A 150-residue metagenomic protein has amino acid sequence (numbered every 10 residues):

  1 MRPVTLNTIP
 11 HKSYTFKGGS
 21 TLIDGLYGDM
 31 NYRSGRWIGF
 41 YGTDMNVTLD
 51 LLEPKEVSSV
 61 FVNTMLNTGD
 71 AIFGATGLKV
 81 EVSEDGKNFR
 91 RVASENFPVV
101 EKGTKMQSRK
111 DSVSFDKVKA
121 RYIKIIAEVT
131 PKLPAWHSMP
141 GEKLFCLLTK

Functional and structural regions predicted by a protein language model:
M1-G28: Predominantly extracellular/luminal regions of secreted and cell-surface proteins, especially disulfide-bonded
G28-A93, Q107-K150: Aromatic, loop-rich ligand-recognition surfaces of beta-strand-rich domains
F97-G103: Surface-exposed loop and turn segments in beta-propeller and other repeat-based domains that flank or scaffold
